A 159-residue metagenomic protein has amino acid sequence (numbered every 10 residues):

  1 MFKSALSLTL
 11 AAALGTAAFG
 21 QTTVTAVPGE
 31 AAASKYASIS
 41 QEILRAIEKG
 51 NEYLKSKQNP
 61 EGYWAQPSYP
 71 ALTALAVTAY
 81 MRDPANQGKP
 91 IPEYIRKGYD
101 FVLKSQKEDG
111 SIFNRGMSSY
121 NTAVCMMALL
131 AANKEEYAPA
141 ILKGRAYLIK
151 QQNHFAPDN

Functional and structural regions predicted by a protein language model:
F2-S4, A18-N159: Preference for long, amphipathic alpha-helical scaffolds in soluble/luminal domains and all-alpha bundles
A5-A17: Bacterial N-terminal signal peptides
